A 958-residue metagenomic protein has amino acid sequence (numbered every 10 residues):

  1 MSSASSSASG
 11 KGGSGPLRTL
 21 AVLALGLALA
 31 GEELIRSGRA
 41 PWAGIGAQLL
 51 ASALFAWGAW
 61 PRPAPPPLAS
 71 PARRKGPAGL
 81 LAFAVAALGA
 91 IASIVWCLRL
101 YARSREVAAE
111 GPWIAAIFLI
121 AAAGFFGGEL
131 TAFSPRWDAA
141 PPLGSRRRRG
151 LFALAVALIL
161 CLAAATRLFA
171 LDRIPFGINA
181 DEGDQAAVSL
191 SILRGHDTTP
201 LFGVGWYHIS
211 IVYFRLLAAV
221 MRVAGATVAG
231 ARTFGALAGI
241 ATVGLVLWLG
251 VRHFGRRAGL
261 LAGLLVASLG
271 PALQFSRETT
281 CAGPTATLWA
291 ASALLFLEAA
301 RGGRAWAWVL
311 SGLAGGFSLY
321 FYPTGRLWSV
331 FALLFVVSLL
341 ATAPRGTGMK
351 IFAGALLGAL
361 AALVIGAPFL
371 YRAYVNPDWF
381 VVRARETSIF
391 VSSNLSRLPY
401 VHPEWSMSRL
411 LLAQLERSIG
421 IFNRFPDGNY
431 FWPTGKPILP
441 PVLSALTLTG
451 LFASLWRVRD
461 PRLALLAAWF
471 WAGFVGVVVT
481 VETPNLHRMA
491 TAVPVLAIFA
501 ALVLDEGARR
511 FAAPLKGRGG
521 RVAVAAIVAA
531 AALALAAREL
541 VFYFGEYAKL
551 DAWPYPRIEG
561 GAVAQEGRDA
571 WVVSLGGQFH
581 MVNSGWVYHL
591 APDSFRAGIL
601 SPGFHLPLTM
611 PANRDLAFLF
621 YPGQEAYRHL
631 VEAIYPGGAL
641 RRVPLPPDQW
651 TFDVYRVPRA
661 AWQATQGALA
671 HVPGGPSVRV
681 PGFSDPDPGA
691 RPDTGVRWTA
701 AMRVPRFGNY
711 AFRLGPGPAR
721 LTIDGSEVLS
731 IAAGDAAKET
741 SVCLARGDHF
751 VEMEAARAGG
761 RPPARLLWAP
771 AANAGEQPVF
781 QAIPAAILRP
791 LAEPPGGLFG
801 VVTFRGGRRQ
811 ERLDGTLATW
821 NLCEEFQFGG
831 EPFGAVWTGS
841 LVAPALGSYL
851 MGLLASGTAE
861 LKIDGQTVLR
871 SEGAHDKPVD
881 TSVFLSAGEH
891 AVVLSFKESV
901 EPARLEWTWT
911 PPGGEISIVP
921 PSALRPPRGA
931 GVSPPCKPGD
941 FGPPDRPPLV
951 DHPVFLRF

Functional and structural regions predicted by a protein language model:
A123-T131, S292-L310, S318, L340-A343 (+1 more regions): Membrane-interface transmembrane helices that cradle and orient dolichyl/undecaprenyl
A157-L160, A359, I498, L502-F542 (+1 more regions): Signature aromatic-anchored transmembrane alpha helix within multi-pass, membrane-resident enzymes that catalyze glycan
I174, P437, G520-F604: Membrane-proximal, lumen/periplasm-facing interface regions of secretory-pathway glyco- and lipid-modifying enzymes
D184-T198, V223, A299, F317-Y320 (+6 more regions): Transmembrane-lumen/periplasm boundary regions of multi-pass, lipid-linked membrane glycan transferases
T233-F254, A291, L446-F452, L502: Transmembrane-helix motifs of polytopic, lipid-linked glycan transferases
L260-G263, L295-F317, R326, M349-F352 (+2 more regions): Short hydrophobic alpha-helices at membrane interfaces in multi-pass membrane enzymes
F275-S276, A282, L327, P441 (+3 more regions): Hydrophobic/aromatic-rich transmembrane helices and adjacent perimembrane loops
A639, P644-A711, G715-L850, L854-F958: Extracellular/secretory pathway-exposed regions associated with glycan biology
